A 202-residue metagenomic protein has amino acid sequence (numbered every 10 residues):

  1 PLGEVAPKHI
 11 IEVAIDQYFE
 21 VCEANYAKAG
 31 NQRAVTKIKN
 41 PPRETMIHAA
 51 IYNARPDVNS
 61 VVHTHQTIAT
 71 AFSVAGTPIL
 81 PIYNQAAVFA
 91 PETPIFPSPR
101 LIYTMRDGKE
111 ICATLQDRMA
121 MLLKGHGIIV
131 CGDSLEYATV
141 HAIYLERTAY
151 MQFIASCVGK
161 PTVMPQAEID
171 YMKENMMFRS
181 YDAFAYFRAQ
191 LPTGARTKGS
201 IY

Functional and structural regions predicted by a protein language model:
P1-Y202: Glycine-rich flexible loops
